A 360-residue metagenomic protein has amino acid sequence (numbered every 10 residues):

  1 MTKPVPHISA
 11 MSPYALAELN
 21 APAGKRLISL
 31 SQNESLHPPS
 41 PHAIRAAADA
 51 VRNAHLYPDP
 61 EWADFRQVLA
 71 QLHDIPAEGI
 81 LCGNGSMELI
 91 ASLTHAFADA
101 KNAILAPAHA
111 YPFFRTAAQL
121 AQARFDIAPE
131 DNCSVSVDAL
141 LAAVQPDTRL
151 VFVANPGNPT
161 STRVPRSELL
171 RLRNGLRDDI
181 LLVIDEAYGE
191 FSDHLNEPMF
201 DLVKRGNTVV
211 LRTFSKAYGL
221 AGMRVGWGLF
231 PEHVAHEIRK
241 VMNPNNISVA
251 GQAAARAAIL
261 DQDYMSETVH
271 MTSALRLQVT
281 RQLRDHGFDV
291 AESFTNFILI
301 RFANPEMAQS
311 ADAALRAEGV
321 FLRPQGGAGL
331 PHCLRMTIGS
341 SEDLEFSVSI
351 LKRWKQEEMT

Functional and structural regions predicted by a protein language model:
M1-L56, E358: N-terminal "arm"/small-domain region of PLP-dependent enzymes with the aminotransferase-like
P60-A103, P305: Phosphate-binding glycine-rich loop
E61, N207-R284, F288-A291: PLP-dependent aminotransferase class I/II
A96-V153: PLP-dependent aminotransferase-like
Q119, V137-D147, P159-L182, E186-A217: Active-site pre-lysine segment of PLP-dependent enzymes
S167, S310-E318, R323, G327-T360: PLP-dependent enzyme catalytic core of the Aspartate aminotransferase-like
S273, D285-E318, L334: Conserved PLP-binding catalytic core of the aspartate aminotransferase-like
